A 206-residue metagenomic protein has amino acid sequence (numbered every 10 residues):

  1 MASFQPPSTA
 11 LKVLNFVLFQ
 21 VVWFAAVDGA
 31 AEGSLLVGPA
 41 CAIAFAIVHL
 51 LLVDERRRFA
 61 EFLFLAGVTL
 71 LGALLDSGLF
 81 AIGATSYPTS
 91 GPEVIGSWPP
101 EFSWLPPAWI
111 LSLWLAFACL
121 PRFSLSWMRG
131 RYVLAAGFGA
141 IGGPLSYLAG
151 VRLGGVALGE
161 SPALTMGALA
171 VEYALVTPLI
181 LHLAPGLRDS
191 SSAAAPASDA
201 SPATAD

Functional and structural regions predicted by a protein language model:
M1-D206: Aromatic-rich, lipid-facing transmembrane alpha helices and their immediate juxtamembrane interface loops in integral
